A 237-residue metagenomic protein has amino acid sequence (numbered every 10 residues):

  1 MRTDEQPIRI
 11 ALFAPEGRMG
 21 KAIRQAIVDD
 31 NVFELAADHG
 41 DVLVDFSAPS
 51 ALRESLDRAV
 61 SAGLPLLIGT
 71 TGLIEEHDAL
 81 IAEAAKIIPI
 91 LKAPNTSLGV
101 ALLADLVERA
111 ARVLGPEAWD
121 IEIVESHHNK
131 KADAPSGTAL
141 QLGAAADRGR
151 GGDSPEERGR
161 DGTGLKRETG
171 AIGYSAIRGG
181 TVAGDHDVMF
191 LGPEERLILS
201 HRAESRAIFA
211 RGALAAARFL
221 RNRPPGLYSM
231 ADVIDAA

Functional and structural regions predicted by a protein language model:
Q6-G40, S50-R53, A118-A237: C-terminal substrate-binding/catalytic lobe of Rossmann-fold NAD(P)-dependent oxidoreductases
G17, S97-L102: Gly/Ser/Thr-rich loops at beta-strand to alpha-helix junctions that form or flank small-molecule/cofactor-binding
L43-V44: N-terminal Rossmann-like NAD(P) cofactor-binding module of classical short-chain dehydrogenase/reductase
S50-R53, D57, T70-L91, A101-R109: Rossmann-fold NAD(P)-binding glycine/threonine-rich loop
P65, L80-S97, L114, W119: Rossmann-fold dehydrogenase core element
T71-L73, N95-T96, S126-H128: Short, ordered loop/turn segments at secondary-structure junctions
L102, L106-A118, A134: Rossmann-like NAD(P)H-binding beta-loop-alpha module
